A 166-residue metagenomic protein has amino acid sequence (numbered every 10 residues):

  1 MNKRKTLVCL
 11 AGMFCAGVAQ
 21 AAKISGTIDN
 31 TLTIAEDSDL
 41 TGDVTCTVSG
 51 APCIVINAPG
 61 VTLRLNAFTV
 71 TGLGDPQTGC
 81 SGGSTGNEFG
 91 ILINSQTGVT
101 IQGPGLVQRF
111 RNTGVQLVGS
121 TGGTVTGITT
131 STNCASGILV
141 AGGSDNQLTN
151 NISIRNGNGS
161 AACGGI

Functional and structural regions predicted by a protein language model:
M1-V8: Bacterial N-terminal signal peptides that target proteins for export
V8-A16: Bacterial N-terminal signal peptides
A22-G60, A67-P76, L106-R111: N-terminal extracellular ligand-recognition/capping segment immediately after the signal peptide
L32, P52-N57, Q77, G83 (+4 more regions): Glycine-rich beta-solenoid repeat tracts in large extracellular/virion proteins
D37-G42, G60-T69, T97-R109, T121-A135 (+2 more regions): Right-handed parallel beta-helix
